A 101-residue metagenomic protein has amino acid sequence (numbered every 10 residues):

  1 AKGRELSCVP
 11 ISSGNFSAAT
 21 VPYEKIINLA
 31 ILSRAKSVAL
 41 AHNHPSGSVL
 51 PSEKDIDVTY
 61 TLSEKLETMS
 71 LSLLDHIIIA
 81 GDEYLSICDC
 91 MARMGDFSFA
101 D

Functional and structural regions predicted by a protein language model:
K2, C8, S12-A100: Active-site-proximal loop/helix of nucleotide/amide-processing enzymes and allied scaffolds
